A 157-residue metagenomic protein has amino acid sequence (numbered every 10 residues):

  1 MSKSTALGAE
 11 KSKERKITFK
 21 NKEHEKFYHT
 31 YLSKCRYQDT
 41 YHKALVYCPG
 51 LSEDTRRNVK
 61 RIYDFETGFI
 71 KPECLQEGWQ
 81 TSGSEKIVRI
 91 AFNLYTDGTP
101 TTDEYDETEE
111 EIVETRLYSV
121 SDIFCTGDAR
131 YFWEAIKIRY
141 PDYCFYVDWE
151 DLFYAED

Functional and structural regions predicted by a protein language model:
M1-E85, R89-F92, T96-D157: Extended, charge-biased low-complexity segments that typically form long amphipathic alpha-helices/coiled-coils
